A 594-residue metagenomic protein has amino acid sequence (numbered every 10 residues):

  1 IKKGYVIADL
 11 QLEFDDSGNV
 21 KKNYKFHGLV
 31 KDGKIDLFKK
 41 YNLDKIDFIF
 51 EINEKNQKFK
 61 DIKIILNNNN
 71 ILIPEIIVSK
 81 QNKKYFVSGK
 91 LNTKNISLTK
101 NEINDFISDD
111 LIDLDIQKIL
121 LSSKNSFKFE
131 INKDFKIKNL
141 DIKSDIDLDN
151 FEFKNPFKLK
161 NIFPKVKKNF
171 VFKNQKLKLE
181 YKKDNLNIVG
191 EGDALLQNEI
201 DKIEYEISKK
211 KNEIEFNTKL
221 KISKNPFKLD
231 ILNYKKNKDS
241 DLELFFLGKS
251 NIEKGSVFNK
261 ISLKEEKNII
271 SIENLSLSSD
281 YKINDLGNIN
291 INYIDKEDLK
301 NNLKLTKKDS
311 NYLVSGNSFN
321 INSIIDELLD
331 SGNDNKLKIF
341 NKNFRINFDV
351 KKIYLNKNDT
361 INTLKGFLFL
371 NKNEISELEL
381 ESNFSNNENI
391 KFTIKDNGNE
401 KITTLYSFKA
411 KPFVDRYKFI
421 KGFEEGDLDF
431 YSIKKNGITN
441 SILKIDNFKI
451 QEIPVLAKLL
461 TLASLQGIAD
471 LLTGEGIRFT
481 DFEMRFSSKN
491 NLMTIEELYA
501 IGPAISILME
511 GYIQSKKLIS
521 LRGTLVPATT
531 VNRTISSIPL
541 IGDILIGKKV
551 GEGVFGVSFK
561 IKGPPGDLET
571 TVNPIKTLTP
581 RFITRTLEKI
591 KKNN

Functional and structural regions predicted by a protein language model:
I1-M493, L498, G502-N594: Membrane-proximal interfacial segments on either side of biological membranes
